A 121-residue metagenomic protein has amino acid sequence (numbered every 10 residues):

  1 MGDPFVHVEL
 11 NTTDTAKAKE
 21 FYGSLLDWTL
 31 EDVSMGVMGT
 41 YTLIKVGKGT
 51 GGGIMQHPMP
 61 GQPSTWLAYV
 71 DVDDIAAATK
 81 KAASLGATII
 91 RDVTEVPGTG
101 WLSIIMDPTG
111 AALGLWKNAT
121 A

Functional and structural regions predicted by a protein language model:
M1-D3, P63: Short, flexible coil/linker segments at domain boundaries that flank nucleotide/cofactor-interacting
G2, E9-G49, S84: Core segments of cupin and vicinal oxygen chelate
D3-V6, L10, E31-S34, T79-A121: Vicinal oxygen chelate
W28-T65, P108, A112-K117: Conserved short beta-strand elements that form part of the metal-binding/catalytic scaffold of enzyme active sites
Y41-L43, Y69, L102-I104: Conserved hydrophobic/aromatic beta-strand scaffold that supports enzyme active sites
S64-A82: Mid-chain, well-packed structural core segment of small domains
